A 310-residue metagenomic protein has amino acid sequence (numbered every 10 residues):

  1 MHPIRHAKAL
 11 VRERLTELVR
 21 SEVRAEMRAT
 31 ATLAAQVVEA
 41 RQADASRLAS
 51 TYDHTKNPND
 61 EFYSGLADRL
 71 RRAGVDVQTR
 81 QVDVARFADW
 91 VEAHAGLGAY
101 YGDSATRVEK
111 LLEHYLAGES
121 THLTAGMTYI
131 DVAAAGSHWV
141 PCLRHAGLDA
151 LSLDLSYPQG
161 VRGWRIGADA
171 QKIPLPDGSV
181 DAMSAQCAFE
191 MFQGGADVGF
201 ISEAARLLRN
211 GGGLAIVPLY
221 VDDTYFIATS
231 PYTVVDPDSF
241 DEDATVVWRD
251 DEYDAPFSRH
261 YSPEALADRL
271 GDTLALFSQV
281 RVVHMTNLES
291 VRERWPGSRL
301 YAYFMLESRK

Functional and structural regions predicted by a protein language model:
M1-T51: Extended alpha-helical heptad-repeat/coiled-coil "stalk" and oligomerization rods
A7-L10, Q42-K172, A215-K310: Class I (Rossmann-like) S-adenosyl-L-methionine-dependent methyltransferase catalytic domain, capturing the SAM-binding
K172-G178: Short amphipathic alpha-helix with an adjacent loop that forms part of the alpha/beta core around
S184: A conserved beta-strand element that flanks and buttresses the S-adenosyl-L-methionine
C187-M191: Short catalytic micro-motifs in class I SAM-dependent methyltransferases
Q193-G195: Short N-terminal helix/helix-N-cap motif within the alpha/beta-hydrolase-1
V198-G213: A short glycine-rich, Lys/Arg-flanked "PGG" loop and its adjoining helix->strand segment in the class I
